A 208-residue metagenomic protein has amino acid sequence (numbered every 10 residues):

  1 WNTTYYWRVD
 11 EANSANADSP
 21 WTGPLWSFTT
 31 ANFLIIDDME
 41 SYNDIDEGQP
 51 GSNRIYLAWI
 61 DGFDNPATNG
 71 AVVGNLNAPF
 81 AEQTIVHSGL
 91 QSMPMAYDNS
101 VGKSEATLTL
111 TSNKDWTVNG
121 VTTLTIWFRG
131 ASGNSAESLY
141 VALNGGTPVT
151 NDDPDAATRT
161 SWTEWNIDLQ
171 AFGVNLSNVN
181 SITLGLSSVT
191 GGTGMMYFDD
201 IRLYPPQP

Functional and structural regions predicted by a protein language model:
W1-T4, N175: Surface-exposed, short loops/turns at beta-strand junctions within beta-sandwich domains
A12-D18, G191: Short, solvent-exposed loop/turn segments at the edges of extracellular beta-sandwich modules
G23-P208: Beta-rich carbohydrate-recognition modules and glycan-binding surfaces
